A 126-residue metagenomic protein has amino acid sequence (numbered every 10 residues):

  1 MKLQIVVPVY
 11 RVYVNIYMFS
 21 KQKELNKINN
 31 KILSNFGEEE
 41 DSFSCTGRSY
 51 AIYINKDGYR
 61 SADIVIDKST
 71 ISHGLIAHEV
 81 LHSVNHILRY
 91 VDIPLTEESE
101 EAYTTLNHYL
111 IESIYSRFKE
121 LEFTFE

Functional and structural regions predicted by a protein language model:
M1-N30: Charge-rich, low-complexity N-terminal segments
Q4-V6, Y13-Y17, Y50-I54, S61-D67 (+2 more regions): Ordered hydrophobic segments in well-structured contexts
K23, I28-I71, H86-I87: Active-site scaffold of zinc-dependent metalloenzymes
G74-H86: Active-site recognition of the HExxH zinc-binding catalytic motif
L88-L95: Short helix/strand-bridging catalytic loops that position acidic/His residues to coordinate divalent metals and engage
L95-E126: Post-HExxH zinc-binding segment in Zn-dependent metallohydrolases
